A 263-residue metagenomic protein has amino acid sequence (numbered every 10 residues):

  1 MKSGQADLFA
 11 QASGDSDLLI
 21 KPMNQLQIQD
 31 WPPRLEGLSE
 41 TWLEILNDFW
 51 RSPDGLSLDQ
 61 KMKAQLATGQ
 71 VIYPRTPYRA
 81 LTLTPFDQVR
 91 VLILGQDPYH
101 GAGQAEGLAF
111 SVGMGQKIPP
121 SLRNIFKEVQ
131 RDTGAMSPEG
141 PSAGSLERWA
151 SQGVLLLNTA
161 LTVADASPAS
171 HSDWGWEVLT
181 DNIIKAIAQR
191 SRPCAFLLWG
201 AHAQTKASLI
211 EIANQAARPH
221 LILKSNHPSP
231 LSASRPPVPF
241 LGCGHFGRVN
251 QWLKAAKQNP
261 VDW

Functional and structural regions predicted by a protein language model:
M1-D15: Short linear clamp-binding motif
A6-F9, R218, Q258-W263: C-terminal catalytic domain of photolyase/cryptochrome flavoproteins, centering on the FAD-binding pocket
F9-A12, Q27-P33: Short, Lys/Arg-rich amphipathic segments at extreme N-termini
P22, L26, E36-I210, N214-A216 (+3 more regions): A polyanion-binding, active-site-adjacent surface
